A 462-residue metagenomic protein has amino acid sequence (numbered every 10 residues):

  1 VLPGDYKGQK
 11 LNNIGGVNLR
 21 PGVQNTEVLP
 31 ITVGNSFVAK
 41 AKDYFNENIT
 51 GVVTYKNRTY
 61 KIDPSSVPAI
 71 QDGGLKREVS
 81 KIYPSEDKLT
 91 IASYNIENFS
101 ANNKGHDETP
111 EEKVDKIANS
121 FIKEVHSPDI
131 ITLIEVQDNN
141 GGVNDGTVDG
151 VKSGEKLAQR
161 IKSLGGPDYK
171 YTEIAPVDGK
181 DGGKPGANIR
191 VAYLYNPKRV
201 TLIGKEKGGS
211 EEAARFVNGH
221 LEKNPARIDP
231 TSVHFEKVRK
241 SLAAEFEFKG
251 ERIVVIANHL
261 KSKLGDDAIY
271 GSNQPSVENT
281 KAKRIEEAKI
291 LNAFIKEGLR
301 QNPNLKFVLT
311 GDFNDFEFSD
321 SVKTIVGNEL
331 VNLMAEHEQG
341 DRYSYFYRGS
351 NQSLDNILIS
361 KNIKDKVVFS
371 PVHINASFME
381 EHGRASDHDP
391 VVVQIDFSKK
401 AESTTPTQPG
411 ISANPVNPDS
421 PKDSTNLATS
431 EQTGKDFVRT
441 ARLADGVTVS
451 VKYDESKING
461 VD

Functional and structural regions predicted by a protein language model:
V1-T90, Y94-K104, E108-E124, A214-R215 (+3 more regions): Extended non-catalytic accessory segments flanking core domains
N35-K76, N196-V238, F246, I285 (+2 more regions): Metal-dependent phosphoester-hydrolase catalytic domains
V79-S80, I96-E108, A118-F121, E135-V148 (+5 more regions): Second-shell loop/turn segments in exported
I82-I91, K198-T201, K237-I269: Beta-strand-turn-beta hairpins that frame and shape the catalytic cleft of phosphate-ester-processing enzymes
E86-I91, V125-I130, L164-K170, V200 (+4 more regions): Loop/turn elements at helix/coil->beta-strand transitions in domains of secreted/extracellular proteins
I96-A101, V136-N140, P176-D181, K198-T201 (+6 more regions): Solvent-exposed loop/turn segments at secondary-structure junctions within structured extracellular/periplasmic domains
A118-S232, V326-L330: Active-site surface patch of divalent metal-dependent phosphodiester/phosphate bond hydrolases
A401-S430: Ser/Thr/Gly/Pro-rich low-complexity, disordered linker/stalk segments of secreted and cell-surface proteins
